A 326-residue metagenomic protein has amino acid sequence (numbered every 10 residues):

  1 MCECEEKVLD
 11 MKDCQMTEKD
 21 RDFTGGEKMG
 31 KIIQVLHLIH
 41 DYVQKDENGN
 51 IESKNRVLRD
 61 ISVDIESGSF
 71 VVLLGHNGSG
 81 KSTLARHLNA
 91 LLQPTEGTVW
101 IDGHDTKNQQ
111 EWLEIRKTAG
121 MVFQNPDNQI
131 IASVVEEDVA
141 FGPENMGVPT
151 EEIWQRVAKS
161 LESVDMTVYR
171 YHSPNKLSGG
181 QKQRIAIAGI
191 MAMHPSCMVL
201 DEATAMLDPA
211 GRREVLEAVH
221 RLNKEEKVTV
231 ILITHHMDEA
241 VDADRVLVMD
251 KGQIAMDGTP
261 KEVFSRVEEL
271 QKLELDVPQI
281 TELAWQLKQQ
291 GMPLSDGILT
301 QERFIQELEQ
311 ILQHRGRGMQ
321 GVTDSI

Functional and structural regions predicted by a protein language model:
L74-H76: The feature captures the beta-strand-to-loop junction immediately N-terminal to the Walker
N89: Helix-to-loop junction immediately C-terminal to a conserved catalytic motif
G97-K107, I115: Conserved ABC transporter NBD signature motif
E151-Y169: Conserved ABC ATPase "signature" region
S173-L177, Q181: Conserved ABC ATPase signature
M198-D201: Catalytic Walker B motif of ABC-type/P-loop ATPase nucleotide-binding domains
